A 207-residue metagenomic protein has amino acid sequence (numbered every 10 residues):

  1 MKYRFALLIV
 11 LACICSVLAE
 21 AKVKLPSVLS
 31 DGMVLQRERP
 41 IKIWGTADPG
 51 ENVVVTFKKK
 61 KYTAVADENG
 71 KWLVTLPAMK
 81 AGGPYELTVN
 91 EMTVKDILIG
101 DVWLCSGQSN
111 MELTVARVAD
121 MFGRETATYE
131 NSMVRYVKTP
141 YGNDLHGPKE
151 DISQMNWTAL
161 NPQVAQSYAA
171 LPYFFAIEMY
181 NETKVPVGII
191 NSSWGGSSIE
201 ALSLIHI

Functional and structural regions predicted by a protein language model:
M1-L7: Bacterial N-terminal signal peptides that target proteins for export
L8-S16: Bacterial N-terminal signal peptides
A21-P49, K95-C105, E112: Non-catalytic, glycine-rich low-complexity segments
G50-T114, M121: Extended acidic/polar, glycine-enriched regions that form or flank non-catalytic beta-rich accessory modules
V53, L202-S203: Toprim catalytic domain recognition across nucleic-acid enzymes
D101-A169, Y173, N181-P186, S192-W194 (+1 more regions): Extended, solvent-exposed functional surface patches
I177: Active-site phosphate/pyrophosphate- and oxyanion-stabilizing loops and adjacent acidic/basic residues in soluble
I205-I207: Conserved small/polar residues in nucleotide/adenosyl-binding loops
